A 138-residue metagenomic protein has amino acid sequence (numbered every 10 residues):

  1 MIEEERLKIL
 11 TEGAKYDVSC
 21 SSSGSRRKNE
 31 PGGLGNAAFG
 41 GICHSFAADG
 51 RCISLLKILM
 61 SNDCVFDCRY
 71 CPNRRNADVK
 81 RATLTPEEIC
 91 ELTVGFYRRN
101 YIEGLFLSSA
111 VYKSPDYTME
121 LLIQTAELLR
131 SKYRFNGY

Functional and structural regions predicted by a protein language model:
M1-D63: Flexible, acidic/Gly-rich N-terminal and inter-domain linker regions that tether and position cofactor-handling modules
R6, D67, Y101-E103: Short loop/turn motifs at secondary-structure junctions
L55, C68, L107: Conserved, mostly hydrophobic/aromatic
K57-I58, E87-R98: Short, charged beta->alpha transition segments
I58-E87: Canonical Radical SAM [4Fe-4S] cluster-binding loop centered on the CxxxCxxC motif and its immediate flanking residues
V94-S108: Short Fe-S-cluster ligation motifs
L105-Q124, L128: Conserved glycine-rich "GG(E/T)P / GGGxP" loop and the immediately following alpha-helix in the radical SAM core
S131-Y138: Short beta-strand/loop segments at the ligand-binding rim of alpha/beta enzyme cores
